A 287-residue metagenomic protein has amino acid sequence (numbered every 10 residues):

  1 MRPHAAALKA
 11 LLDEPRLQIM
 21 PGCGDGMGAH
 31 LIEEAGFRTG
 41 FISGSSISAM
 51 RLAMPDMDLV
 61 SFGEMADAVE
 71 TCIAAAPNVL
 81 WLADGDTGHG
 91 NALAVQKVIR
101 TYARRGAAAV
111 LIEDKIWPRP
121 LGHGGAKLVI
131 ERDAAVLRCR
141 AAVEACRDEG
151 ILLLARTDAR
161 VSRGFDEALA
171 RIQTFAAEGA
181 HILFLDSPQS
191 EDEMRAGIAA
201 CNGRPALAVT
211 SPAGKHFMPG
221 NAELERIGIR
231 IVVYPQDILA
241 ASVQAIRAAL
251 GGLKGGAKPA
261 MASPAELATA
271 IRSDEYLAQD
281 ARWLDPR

Functional and structural regions predicted by a protein language model:
R2-T210, K215-Y234, A241-R247, G251 (+1 more regions): Alpha/beta enzyme core
R230-R287: Conserved alpha/beta catalytic core and glycan-binding cleft of carbohydrate-active enzymes
